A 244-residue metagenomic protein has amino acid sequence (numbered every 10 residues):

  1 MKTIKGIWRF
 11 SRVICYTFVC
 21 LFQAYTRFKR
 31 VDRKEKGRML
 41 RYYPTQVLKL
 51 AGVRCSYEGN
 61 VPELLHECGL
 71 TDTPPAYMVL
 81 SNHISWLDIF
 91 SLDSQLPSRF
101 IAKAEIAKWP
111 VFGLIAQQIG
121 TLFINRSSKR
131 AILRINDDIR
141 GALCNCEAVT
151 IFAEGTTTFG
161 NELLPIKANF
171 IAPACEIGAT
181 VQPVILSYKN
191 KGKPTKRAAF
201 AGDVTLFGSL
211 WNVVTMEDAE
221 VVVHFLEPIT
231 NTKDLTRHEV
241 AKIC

Functional and structural regions predicted by a protein language model:
M1, L50, S56-N60, G69 (+4 more regions): Soluble, non-transmembrane catalytic domains of enzymes that act on hydrophobic metabolites at membranes
M1-Y77: Membrane-anchoring hydrophobic helices of lipid-metabolizing enzymes
C20-R30, E35-G37, L50, G69-K129: Catalytic core of membrane glycerolipid acyltransferases/transacylases, capturing the structured, soluble-facing
F22-T26, T150-A153, F225: Short beta-strands and strand-loop turn motifs
K103, I124, F152, V184-S187: Generic beta-sheet signal
V111-G113, N161-L235, K242-I243: A cross-family acyltransferase "interaction/gating" segment
A142-I171: Catalytic-site beta-strand/loop segments enriched in glycine and acidic/polar residues
